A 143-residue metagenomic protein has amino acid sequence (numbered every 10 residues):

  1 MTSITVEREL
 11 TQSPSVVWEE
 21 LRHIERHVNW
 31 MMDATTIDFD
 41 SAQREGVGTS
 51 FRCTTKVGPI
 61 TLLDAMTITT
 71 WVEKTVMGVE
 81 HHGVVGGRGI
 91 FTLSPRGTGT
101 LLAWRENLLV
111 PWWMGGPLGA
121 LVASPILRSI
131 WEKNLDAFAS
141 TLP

Functional and structural regions predicted by a protein language model:
M1-D40, S140: Hydrophobic ligand-binding cavity/cleft-lining segments
T5-E7, L63-A65, R88-I90, R105: Well-ordered beta-strand positions in beta-sheet-rich domains
E19-A34, G48-I60, I126: Short, solvent-exposed helix-to-loop capping segments enriched in aromatics
D38-V85, G97-L101, K133-P143: Glycine-rich portal/gate segments that line the openings of hydrophobic small-molecule binding cavities
H82-G87, R105-P111: Short, solvent-exposed aromatic-acidic interface loops
L108-P143: A conserved amphipathic terminal alpha-helix motif
